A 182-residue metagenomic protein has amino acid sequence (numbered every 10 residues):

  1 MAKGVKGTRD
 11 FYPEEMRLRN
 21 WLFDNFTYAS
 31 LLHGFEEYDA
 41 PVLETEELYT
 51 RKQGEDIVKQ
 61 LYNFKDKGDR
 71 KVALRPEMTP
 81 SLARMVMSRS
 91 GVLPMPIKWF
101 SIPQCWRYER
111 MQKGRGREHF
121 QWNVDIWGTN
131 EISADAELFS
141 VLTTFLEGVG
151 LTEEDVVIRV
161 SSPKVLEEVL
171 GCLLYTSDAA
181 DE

Functional and structural regions predicted by a protein language model:
M1-S177: Extended, charged alpha-beta segments that form solvent-exposed binding/catalytic grooves in nucleic-acid-handling
D178-E182: A short, hydrophobic C-terminal helix/tail in secreted or cell-surface proteins
